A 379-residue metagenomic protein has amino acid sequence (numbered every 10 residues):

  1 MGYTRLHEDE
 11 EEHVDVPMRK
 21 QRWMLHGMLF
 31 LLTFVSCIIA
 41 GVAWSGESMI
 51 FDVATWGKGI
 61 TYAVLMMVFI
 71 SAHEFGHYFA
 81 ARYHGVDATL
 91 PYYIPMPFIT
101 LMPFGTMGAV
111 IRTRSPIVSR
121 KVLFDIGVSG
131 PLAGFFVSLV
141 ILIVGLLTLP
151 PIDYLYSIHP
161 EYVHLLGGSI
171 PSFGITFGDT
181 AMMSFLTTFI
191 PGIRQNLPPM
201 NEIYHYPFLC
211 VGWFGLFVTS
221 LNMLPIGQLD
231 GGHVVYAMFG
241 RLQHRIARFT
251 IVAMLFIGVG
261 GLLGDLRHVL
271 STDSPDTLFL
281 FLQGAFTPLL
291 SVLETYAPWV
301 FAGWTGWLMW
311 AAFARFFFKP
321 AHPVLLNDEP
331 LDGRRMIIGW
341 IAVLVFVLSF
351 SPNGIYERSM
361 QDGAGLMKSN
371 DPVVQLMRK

Functional and structural regions predicted by a protein language model:
M1-K379: Hydrophobic transmembrane alpha-helices and their immediate loop junctions in multi-pass integral membrane proteins
